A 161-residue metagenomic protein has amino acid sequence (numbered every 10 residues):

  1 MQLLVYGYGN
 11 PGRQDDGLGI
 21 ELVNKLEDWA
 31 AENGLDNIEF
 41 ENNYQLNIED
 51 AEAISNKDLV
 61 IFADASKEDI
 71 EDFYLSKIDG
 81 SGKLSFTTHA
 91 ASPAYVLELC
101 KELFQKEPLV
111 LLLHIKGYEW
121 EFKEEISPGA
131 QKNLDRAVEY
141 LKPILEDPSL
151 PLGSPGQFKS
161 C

Functional and structural regions predicted by a protein language model:
M1-I115, E124-R136, L141-S149, F158-C161: N-terminal catalytic or cofactor-binding beta/alpha core of small enzyme domains
Y118: Acidic/polar active-site rim loop that often engages polyanionic ligands
E121: Glycine-rich phosphate/diphosphate-binding loops and the adjacent beta-loop-alpha structural elements that coordinate
G153-P155: A cross-taxon signal for low-complexity, glycine/charged-rich
